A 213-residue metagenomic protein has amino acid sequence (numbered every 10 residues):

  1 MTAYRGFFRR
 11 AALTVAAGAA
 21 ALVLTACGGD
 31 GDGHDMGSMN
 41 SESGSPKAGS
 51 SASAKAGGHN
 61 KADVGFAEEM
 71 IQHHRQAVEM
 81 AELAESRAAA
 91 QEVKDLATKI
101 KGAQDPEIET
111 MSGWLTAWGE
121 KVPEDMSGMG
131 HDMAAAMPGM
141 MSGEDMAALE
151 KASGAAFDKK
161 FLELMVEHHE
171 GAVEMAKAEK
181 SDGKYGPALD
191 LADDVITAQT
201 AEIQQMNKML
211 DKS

Functional and structural regions predicted by a protein language model:
T2-V15: Bacterial N-terminal signal peptides that target proteins for export
A16-A21: Hydrophobic helical h-region of N-terminal Sec-dependent signal peptides in bacterial secretory/periplasmic proteins
V23-A26: C-terminal motif of bacterial Sec signal peptides marking the signal peptidase cleavage site
G28-S213: All-alpha RGS (Regulator of G-protein Signaling) helical domain and cognate RGS-like helical scaffolds
